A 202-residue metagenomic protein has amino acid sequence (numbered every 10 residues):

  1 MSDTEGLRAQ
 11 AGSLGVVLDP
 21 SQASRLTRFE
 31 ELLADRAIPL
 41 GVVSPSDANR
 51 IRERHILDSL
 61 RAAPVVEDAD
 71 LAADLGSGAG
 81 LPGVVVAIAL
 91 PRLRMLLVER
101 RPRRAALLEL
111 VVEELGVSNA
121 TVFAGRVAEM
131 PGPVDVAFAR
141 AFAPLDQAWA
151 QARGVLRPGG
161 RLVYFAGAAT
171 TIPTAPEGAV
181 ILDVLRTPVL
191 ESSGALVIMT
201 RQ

Functional and structural regions predicted by a protein language model:
M1-A73, R103-S118: Class I SAM-dependent transferase core
Q22, A48, A87, F123-R126: Short loop/turn and capping residues at structural boundaries
S59, L81-V84: Acidic, metal-associated active-site segment
V65-V66, A87-A89: Short, charge-rich binding segments
D74-L75, L97: Short, flexible active-site-proximal loops enriched in glycine and acidic residues
G76-G80: Class I SAM-dependent methyltransferase "Motif I" SAM/SAH-binding loop
G83, L90-Q202: S-adenosylmethionine
